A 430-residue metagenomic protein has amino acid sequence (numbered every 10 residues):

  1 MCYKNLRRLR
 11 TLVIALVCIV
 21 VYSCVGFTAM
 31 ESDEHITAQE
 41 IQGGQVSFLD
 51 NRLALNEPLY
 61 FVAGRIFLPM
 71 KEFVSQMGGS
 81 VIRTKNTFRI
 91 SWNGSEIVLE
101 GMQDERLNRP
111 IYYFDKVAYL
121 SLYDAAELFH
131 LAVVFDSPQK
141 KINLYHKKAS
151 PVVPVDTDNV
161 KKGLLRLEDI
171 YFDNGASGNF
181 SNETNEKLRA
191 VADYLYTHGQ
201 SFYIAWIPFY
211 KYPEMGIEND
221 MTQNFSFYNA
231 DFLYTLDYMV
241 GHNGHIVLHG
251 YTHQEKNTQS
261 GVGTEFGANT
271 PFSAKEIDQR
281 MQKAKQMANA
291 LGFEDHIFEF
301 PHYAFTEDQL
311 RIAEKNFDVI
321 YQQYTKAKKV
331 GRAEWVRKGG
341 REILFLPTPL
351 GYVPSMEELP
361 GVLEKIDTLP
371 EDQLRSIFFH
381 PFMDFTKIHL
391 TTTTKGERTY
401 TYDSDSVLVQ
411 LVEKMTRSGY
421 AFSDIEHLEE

Functional and structural regions predicted by a protein language model:
R7-E31: Sec-dependent N-terminal signal peptides of Gram-positive bacterial secreted proteins and lipoproteins
F27-D169: Primary recognition of N-terminal secretory signal peptides and signal-anchoring hydrophobic helices
H146-A190, T252, T264-F272, G351: Boundary/entry segment of secreted carbohydrate-active catalytic domains
G163-R166, F202-W206, I246-L248, H296-E299 (+4 more regions): Structural recognition of the beta-strand scaffold that forms the well-ordered cores of secreted hydrolase catalytic
N174-E186, F209-M215, D220-D231, E299-D308 (+2 more regions): Acidic-and-aromatic substrate-binding clefts and catalytic sites of carbohydrate-active enzymes
H198-T306, I377: Metal-dependent polysaccharide deacetylase catalytic core of the NodB/CE4 family, i.e., the active-site-bearing domain
A268-G340, F345, L390: Catalytic domains of cell-wall/extracellular-matrix polysaccharide-remodeling enzymes, centered on de-N-acetylation
N289, Y321-W335, F382-E430: C-terminal domain-boundary segment and adjacent tail
